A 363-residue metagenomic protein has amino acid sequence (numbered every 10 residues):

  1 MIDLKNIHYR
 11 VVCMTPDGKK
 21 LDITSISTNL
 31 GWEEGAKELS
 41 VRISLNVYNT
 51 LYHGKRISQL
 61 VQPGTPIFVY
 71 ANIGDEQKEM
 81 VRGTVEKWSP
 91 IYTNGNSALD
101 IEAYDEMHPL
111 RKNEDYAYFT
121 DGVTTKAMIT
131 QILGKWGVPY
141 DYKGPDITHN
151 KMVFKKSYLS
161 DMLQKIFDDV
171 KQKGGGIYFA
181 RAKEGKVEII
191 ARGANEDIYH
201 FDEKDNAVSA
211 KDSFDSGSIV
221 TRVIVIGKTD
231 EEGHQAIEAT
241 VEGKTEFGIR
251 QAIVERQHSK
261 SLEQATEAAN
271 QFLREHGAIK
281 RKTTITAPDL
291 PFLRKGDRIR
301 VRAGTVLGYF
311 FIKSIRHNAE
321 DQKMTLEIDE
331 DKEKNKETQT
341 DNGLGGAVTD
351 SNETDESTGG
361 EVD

Functional and structural regions predicted by a protein language model:
M1-L110, D197-S213: Assembly/oligomerization scaffold segments
L30-L60, N206-D363: An acidic/polar, Gly/Ser/Thr-rich interaction patch typically located in mid-to-C-terminal regions of proteins
S44-L45, A103, D115-D141, F154-R181 (+2 more regions): Amphipathic, non-transmembrane alpha-helical segments in extracytoplasmic/periplasmic proteins
E79-T84, D100, E114-Y116, T284 (+2 more regions): Well-ordered beta-strand positions in beta-sheet-rich domains
S89, N96-M107, Y142-S216: Short beta-strand-centered interaction patches in the first periplasmic/extracellular domains of large envelope
R111-Y116, Y199-D202, E337-N342: Short, charged, solvent-exposed linker or helix-capping segments at domain edges/interfaces that act as flexible hinges
T124-N150, K156, K336-D363: Intrinsically disordered, low-complexity terminal/linker regions enriched in Pro/Ser/Gly and acidic residues
